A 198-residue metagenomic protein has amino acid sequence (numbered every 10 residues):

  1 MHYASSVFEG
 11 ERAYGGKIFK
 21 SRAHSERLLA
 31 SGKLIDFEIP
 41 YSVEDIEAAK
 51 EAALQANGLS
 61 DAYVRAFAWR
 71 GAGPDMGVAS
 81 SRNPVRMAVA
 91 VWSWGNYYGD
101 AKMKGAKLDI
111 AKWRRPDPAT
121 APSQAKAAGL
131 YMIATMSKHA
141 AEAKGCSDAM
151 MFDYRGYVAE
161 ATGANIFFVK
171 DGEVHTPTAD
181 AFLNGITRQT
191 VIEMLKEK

Functional and structural regions predicted by a protein language model:
M1-A52, W69, G77-K198: Helix-start/capping segments and mature chain N-termini
N57-A68: Ordered, amphipathic secondary-structure segments that act as subunit-interaction surfaces in large macromolecular
G73: Short Asp/Glu-rich motifs
